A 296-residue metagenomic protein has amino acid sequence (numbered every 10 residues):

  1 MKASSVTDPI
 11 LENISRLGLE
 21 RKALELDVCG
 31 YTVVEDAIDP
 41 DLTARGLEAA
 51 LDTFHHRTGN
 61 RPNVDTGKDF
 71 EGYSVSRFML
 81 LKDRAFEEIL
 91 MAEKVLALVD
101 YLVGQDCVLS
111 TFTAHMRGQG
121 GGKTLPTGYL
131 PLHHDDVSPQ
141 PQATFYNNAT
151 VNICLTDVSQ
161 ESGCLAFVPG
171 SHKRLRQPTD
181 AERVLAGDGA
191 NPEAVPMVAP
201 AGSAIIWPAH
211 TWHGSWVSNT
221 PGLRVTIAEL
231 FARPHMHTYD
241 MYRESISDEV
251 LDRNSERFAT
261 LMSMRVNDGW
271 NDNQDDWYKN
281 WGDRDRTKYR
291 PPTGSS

Functional and structural regions predicted by a protein language model:
K2-C29, E35-P141: Non-heme Fe(II)-dependent double-stranded beta-helix
V33-E35, V108-T111, C164-F167, I206-W207: A structural signal for short, well-ordered beta-strand segments and their strand-loop junctions that often border
D39-P40, A114-R117, V158-Q160, H172-K173 (+2 more regions): Short, solvent-exposed loop/turn segments at secondary-structure junctions
D69, A143-F145, P221-L223: A generic structural micro-feature
E93-A97, A149, P200: A structural signal for well-ordered alpha-helical segments within the folded catalytic domains of diverse enzymes
F112-A114, V151-I153, I227-F231: A structural signal for short, well-ordered beta-strand segments
K123-A190, A194-P196, M236-S245: Catalytic core of non-heme Fe(II) oxygenases with the double-stranded beta-helix
R174-I206, H210-T211, W216-S296: Conserved double-stranded beta-helix
